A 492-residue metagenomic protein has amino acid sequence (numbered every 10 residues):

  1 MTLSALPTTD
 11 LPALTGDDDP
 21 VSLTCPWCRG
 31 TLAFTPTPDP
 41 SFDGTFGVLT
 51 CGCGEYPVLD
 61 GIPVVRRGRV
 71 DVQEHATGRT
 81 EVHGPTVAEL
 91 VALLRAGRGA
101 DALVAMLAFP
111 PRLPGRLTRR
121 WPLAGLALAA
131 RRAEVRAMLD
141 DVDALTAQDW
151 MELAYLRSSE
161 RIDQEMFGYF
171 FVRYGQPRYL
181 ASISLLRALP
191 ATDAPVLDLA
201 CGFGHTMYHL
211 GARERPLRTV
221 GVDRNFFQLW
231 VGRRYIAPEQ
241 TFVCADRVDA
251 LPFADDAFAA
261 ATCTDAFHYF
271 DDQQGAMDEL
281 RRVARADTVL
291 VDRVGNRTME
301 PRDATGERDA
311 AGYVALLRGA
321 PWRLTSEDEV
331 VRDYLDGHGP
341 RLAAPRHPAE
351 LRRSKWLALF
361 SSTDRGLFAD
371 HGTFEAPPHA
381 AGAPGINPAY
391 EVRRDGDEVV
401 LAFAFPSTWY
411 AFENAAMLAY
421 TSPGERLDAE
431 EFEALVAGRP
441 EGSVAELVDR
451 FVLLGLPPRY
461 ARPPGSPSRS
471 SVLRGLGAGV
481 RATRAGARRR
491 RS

Functional and structural regions predicted by a protein language model:
L153-R178: Class I SAM-dependent methyltransferase Rossmann-like catalytic core, especially the SAM/SAH-binding loop
V172-D193: Conserved alpha-helix/loop element of class I SAM-dependent methyltransferases that forms part of the SAM/SAH-binding
L197, F203-A250: Class I SAM-dependent methyltransferase SAM/SAH-binding core
V248-A260: A short acidic, Gly/Pro-enriched loop at the edge of an enzyme's catalytic core that lines a small-molecule cofactor
A260-D271: A short SAM/SAH-binding and catalytic strip from SAM-dependent methyltransferases
Q274-D287: A short glycine-rich, Lys/Arg-flanked "PGG" loop and its adjoining helix->strand segment in the class I
T288-G312: Conserved class I S-adenosyl-L-methionine
W356-V480, R489: C-terminal lobe and adjacent flexible extensions of AdoMet/dcAdoMet transferase-like proteins
